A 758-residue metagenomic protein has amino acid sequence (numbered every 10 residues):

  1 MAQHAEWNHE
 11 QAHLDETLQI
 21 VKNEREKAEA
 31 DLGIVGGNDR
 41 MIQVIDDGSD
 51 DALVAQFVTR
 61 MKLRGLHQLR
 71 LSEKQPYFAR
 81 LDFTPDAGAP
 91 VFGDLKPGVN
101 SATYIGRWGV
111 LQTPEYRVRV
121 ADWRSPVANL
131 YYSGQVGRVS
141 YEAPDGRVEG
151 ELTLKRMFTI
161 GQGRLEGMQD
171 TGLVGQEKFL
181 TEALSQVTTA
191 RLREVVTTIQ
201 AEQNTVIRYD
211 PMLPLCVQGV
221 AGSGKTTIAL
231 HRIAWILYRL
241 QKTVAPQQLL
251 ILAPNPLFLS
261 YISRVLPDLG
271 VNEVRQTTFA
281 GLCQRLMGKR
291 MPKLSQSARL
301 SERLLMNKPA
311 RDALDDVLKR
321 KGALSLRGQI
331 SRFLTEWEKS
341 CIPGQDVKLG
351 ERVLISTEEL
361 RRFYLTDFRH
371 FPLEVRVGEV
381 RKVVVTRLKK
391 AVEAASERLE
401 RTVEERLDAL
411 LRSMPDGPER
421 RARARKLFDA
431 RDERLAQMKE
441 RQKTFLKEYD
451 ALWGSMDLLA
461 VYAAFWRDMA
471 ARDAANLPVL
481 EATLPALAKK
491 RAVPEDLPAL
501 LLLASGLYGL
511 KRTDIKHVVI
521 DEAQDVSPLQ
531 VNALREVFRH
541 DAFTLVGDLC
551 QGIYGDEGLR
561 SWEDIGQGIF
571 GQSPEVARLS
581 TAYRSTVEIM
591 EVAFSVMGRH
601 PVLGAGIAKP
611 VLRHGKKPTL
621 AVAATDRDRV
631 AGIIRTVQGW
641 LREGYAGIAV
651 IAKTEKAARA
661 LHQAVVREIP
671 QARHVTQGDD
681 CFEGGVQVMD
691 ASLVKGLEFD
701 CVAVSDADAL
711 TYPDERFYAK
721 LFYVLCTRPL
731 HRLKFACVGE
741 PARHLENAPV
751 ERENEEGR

Functional and structural regions predicted by a protein language model:
M1-D15, I20-E24, A28, K74 (+4 more regions): P-loop NTPase Walker
M1-V196, Q200, N204-T205, R743 (+1 more regions): Extended, charged low-complexity regulatory segments
A89-Y131, V271-E338, V688-D690, C701-V704: Conserved P-loop NTPase-based nucleic-acid remodeling module centered on helicase motor cores
F158-I160, L230, C341, Q345: A positively charged, amphipathic N-terminal helix/segment that binds anionic biomolecules
T198-V206, R232, Q329, L502 (+4 more regions): Well-ordered alpha-helical segments embedded in enzymatic catalytic cores
V220, T227-Q241, L250-I251, V493-I520 (+3 more regions): Hydrophobic, well-ordered secondary-structure scaffolds
K242, P256, S260-N272, T277-G281 (+3 more regions): Conserved helicase motor core of SF1/SF2 NTP-dependent helicases
E336-H517, Q530-V531: Conserved helicase NTPase catalytic core signature
